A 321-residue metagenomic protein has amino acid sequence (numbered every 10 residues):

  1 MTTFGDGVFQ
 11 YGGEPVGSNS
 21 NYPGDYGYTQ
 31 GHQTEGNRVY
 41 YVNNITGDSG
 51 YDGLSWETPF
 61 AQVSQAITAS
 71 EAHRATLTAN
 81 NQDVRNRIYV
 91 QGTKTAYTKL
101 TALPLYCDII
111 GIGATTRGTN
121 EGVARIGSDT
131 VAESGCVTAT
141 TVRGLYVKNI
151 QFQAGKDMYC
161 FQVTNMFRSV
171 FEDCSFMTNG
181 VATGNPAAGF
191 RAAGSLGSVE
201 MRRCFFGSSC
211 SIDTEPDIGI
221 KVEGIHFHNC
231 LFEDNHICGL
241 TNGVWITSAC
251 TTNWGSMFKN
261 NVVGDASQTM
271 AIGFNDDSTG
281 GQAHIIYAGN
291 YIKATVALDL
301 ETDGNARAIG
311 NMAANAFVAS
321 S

Functional and structural regions predicted by a protein language model:
T2-Q65, M312-S321: Right-handed parallel beta-helix/beta-solenoid
G5, Y11, V42, V90 (+18 more regions): Extracellular beta-strand solenoids
G31, V63-N81, T95-L105, I109 (+8 more regions): Short, T/G/N/S-enriched strand-turn elements that build extracellular solenoid repeat scaffolds
T46-V90: Acidic Gly/Asp/Thr-rich repetitive segments characteristic of extracellular carbohydrate-active and adhesion proteins
D48, Y97-T98, Y106-Y159, D173 (+2 more regions): Right-handed parallel beta-helix/beta-spiral solenoid domain characteristic of secreted/periplasmic
T116, A154, T178, T183 (+12 more regions): Residues in short coils/turns that link rungs of repeat/solenoid architectures in beta-rich domains
I150, C174, C204, C230 (+6 more regions): Consensus "Asn ladder" position of solenoid repeat domains
F274-S321: Leucine-rich solenoid repeat scaffolds
